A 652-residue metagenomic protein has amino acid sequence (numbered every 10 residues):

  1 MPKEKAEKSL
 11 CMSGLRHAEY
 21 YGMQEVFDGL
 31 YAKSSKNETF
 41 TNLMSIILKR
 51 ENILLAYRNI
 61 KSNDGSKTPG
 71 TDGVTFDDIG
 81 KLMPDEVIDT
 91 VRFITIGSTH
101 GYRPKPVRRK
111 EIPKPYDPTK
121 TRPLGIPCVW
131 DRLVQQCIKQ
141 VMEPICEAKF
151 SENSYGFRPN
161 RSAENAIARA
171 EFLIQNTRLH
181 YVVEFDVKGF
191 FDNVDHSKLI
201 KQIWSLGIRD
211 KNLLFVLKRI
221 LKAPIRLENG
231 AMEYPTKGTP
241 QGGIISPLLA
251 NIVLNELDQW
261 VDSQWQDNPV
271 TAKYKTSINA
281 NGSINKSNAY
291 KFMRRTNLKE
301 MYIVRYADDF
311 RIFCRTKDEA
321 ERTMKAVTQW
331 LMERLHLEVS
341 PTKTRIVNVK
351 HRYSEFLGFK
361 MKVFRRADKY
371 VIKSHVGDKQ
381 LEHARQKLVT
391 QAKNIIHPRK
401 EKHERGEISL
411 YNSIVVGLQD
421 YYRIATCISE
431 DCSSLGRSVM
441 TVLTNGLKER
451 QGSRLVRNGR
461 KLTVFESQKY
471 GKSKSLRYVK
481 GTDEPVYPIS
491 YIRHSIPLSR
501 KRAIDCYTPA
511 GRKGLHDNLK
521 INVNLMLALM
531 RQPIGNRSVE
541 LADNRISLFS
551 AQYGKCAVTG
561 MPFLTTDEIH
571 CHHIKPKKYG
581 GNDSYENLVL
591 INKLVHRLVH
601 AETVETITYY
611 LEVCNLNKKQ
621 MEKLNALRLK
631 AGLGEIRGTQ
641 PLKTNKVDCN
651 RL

Functional and structural regions predicted by a protein language model:
K8-S9, A18-I244: Conserved pre-catalytic core of RNA-dependent polymerases
L48-L55, P106-R108, P115, L221-R226 (+3 more regions): Core structural elements
P104, K149-N153, R158, N165-P341 (+2 more regions): Conserved polymerase palm-domain catalytic core
D186, G560-K593, A601-Y610: Histidine-centered nuclease catalytic patch
K222, A231, L335-H403, E407 (+1 more regions): A conserved non-catalytic segment of reverse transcriptases and RNA-directed RNA polymerases corresponding to the late
R405-K469: Non-catalytic, peripheral interaction segments enriched in hydrophobic/basic residues
S438, N445-N536: Extended C-terminal regions of large enzymes
V539-H570, N592-L594: Short cysteine-rich loop/turn motifs with clustered Cys
